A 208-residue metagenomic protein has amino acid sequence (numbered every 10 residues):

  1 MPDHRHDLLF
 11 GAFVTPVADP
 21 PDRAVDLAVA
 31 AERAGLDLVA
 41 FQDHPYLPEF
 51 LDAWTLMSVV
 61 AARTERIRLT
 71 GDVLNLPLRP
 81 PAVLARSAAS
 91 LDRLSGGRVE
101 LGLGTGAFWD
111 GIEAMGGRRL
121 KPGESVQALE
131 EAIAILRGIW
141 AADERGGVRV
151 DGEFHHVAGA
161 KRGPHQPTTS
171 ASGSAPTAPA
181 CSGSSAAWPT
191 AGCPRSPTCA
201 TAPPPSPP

Functional and structural regions predicted by a protein language model:
M1-P208: Active-site-adjacent structural elements that line small-molecule/cofactor binding pockets in enzymes
